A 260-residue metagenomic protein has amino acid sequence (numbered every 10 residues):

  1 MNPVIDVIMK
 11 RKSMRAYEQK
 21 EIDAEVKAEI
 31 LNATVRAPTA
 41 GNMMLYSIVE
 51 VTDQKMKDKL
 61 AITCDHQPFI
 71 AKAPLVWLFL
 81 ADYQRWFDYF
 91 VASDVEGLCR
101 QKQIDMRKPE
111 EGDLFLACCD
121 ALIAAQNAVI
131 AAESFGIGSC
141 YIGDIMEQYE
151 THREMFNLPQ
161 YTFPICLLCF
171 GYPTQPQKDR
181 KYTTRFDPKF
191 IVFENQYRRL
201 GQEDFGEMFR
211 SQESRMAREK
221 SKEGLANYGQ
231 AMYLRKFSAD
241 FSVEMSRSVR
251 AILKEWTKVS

Functional and structural regions predicted by a protein language model:
M1-S260: Acidic, surface-exposed loops and disordered segments
